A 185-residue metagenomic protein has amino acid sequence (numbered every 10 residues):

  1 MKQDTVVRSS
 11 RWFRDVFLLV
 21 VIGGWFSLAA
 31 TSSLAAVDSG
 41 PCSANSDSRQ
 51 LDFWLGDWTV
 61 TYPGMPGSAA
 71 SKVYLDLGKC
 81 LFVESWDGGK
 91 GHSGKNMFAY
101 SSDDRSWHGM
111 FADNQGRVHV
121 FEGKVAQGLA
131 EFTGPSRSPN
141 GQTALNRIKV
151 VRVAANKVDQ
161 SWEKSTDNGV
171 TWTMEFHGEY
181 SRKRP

Functional and structural regions predicted by a protein language model:
M1-F13: N-terminal secretory signal peptides that target proteins for export/translocation
S9-R11, I22, T59: Extended rod-forming repeat segments used as scaffolds/tethers
S9-S10, S27, S32-S33: Serine residues within intrinsically disordered or low-complexity segments
R11-F17, P185: Sequence-pattern detector for short linear motifs and compositional/periodic biases rather than a specific fold
D15-A29: Bacterial N-terminal signal peptides
L34-P185: Hydrophobic small-molecule pocket/channel-lining residues, especially in calycin-type beta-barrels
